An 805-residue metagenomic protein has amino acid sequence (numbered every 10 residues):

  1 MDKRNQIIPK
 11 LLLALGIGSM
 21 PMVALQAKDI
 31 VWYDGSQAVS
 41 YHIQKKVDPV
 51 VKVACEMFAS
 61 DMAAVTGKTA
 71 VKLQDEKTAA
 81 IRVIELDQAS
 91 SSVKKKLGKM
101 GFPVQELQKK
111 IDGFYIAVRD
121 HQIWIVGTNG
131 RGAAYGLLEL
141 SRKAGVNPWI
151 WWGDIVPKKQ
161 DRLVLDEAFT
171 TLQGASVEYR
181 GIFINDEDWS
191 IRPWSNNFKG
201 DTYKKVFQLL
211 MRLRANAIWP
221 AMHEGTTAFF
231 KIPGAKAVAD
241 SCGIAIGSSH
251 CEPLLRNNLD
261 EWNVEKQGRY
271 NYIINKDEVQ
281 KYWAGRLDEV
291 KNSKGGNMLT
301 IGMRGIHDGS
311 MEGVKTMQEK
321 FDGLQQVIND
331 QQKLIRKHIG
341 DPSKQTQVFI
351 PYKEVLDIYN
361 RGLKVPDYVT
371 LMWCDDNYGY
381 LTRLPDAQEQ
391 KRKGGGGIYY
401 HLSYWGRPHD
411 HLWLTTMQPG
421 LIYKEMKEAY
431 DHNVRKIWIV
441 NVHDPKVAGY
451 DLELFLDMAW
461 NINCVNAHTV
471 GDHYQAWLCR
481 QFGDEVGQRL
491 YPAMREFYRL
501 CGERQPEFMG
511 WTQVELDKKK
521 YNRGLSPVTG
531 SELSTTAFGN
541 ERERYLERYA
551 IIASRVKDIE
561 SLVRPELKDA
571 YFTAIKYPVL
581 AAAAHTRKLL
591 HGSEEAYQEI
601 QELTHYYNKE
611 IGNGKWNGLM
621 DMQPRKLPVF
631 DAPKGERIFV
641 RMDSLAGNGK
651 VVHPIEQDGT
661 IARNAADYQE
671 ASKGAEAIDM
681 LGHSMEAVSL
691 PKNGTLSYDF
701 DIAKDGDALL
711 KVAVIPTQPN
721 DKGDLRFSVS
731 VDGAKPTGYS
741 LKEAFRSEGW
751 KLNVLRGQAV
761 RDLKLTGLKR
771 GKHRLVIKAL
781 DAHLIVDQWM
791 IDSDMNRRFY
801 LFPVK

Functional and structural regions predicted by a protein language model:
M1-D29: Bacterial Sec-dependent N-terminal signal peptides
A27-G174: Contiguous, structured surface segment used for ligand recognition
W124-G127, N185-K199, N216-T226, N263-Q280 (+2 more regions): The substrate-binding groove and active-site-proximal loops of carbohydrate-active enzymes, especially glycoside
W149-A221, G394-G397: An acidic-aromatic substrate-binding cleft motif
V156-L163, F230, V238-D240, R269-K393 (+4 more regions): Gly/Pro-rich turn-and-neighbor structural signature
K159-D161, Y474-P628: C-terminal non-catalytic alpha-helical accessory regions
Y179-N185, L209-R212, D240-A245, S249-E319 (+3 more regions): Aromatic- and acidic-residue-enriched carbohydrate-binding clefts of CAZyme catalytic domains
P628-K805: Extracytoplasmic
